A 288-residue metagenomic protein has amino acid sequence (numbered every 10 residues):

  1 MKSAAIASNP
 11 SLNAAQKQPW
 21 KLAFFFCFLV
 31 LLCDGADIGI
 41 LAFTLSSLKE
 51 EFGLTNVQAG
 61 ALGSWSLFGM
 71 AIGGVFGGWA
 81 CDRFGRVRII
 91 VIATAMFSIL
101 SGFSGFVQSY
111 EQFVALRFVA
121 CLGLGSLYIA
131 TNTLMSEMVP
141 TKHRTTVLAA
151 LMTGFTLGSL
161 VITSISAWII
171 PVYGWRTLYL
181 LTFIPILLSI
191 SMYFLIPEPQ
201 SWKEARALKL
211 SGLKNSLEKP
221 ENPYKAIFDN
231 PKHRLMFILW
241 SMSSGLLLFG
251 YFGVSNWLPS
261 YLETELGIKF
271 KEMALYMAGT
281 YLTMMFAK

Functional and structural regions predicted by a protein language model:
M1-A36: Cytosolic juxtamembrane N-terminal segment immediately preceding the first transmembrane helix of multi-pass
L22-N56, V254-P259: Extracytoplasmic
L41-A42, P231-K288: Extracytoplasmic gate region of multi-pass secondary transporters
S47, V75-W79, R83, W168: Membrane-interface helix termini in secondary transporters
G53, G85, F106-Q112, P140: Helix-breaking motifs and short loop linkers at transmembrane-helix boundaries and internal kinks in secondary membrane
R88-G102: Structural signature of the two symmetry-related core transmembrane helices
L116-T153: Cytoplasmic helix-loop-helix junction between adjacent transmembrane helices in 12-TM secondary transporters
L151, F155-F194: Helix-loop-helix hairpin linking two adjacent transmembrane segments in secondary transporters
